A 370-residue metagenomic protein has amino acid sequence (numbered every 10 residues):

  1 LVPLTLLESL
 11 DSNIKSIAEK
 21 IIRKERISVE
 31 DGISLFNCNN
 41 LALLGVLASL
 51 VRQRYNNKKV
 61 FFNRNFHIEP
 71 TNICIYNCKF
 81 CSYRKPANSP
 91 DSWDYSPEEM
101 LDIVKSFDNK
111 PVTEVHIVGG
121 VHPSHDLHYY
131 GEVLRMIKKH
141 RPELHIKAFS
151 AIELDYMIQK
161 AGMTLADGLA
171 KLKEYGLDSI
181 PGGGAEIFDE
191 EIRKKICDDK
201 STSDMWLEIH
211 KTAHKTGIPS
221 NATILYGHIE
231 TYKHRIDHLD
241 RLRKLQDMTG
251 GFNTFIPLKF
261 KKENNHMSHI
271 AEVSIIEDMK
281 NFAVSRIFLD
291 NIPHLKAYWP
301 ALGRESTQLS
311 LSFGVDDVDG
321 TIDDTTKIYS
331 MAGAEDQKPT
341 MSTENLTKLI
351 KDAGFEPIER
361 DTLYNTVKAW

Functional and structural regions predicted by a protein language model:
L1-A42, D102, D108, D240 (+1 more regions): Auxiliary Fe-S-binding modules of radical SAM enzymes
S9, Y95, H125, Y129 (+5 more regions): Alpha-helix N-cap and loop-to-helix initiation/capping positions
K24, A48, C78, I117 (+5 more regions): Conserved, mostly hydrophobic/aromatic
L43-N88, S92-V118, I180: N-terminal pre-triad scaffold of radical SAM enzymes
V60-I68, V115, I146-S150, I180-G182 (+4 more regions): Hydrophobic faces of well-ordered beta-strands that scaffold small-molecule active sites in alpha/beta enzyme cores
R64-F66, N88, V118-H128, E190 (+2 more regions): Glycine-rich, proline-tolerant flexible connector loops at the mouths of alpha/beta enzymes
V112-H210, H214-A222, H228, H294: Conserved SAM/AdoMet-binding glycine-rich loop
Y130-H140, M163-Y175, T231-T249, I275 (+2 more regions): Short, electropositive alpha-helical surface patch
